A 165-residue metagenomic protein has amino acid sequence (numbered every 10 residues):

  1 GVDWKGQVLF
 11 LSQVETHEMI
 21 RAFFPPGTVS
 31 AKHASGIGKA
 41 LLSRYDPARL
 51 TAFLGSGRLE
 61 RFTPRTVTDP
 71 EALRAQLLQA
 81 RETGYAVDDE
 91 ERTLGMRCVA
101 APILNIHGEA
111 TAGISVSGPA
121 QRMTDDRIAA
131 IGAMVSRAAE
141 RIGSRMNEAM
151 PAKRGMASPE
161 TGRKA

Functional and structural regions predicted by a protein language model:
G1-S56: Amphipathic alpha-helical effector-binding/dimerization core of metabolite-sensing transcriptional regulators
G1-T16, Y45, A130-A165: Intrinsically disordered, low-complexity terminal regulatory regions
V2-D3, T66, R92: Proline- and acidic/polar-enriched loop/turn elements at helix boundaries
H33, P64-T68: Glycine/GP-enriched mid-protein hinge/lid loop-to-helix segment characteristic of carbohydrate kinases
A40, T63, G118: Short, flexible active-site loop motifs that bind/organize anionic cofactors or intermediates
G55, R81, S144: Short polybasic/polar patches that bind polyanions
L59-E60: Short glycine/proline- and acidic residue-enriched helix-loop micro-motifs that form flexible lids or anion-recognition
D69-A138: Extended hydrophobic
